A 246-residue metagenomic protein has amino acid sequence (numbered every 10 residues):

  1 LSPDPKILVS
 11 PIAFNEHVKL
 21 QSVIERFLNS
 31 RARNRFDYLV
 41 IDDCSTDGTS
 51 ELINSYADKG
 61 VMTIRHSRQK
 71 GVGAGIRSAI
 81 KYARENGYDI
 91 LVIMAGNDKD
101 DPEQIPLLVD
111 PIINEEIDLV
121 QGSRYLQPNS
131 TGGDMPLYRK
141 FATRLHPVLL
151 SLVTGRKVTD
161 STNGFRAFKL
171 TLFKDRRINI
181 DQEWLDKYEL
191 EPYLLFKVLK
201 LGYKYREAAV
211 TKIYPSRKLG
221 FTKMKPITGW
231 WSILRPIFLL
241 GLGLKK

Functional and structural regions predicted by a protein language model:
L1-I7, V18, E25, G155 (+1 more regions): Hydrophobic helical membrane-anchoring modules
L8-I12, V40, R65: Short hydrophobic beta-strand elements that form part of the catalytic alpha/beta core underpinning NDP-sugar/donor
P11-E25, C44: Active-site beta-to-alpha loop of glycosyltransferases that engages the nucleotide-sugar donor
E25-R35: Short, acidic, metal-binding catalytic loop of nucleotide-sugar glycosyltransferases
D42-E51: A conserved acidic beta->alpha catalytic loop
C44, G71, K99: A short, conserved beta-strand element in the Rossmann-like catalytic core that flanks the donor/metal-binding loop
M62, H66-E85, P102-W184, P215-M224 (+1 more regions): Acceptor/aglycone-binding surface of glycosyltransferases and processive sugar-polymer synthases
Y88-N97: Short beta-strand-to-loop acidic/aromatic patch adjacent to the donor-nucleotide binding site
